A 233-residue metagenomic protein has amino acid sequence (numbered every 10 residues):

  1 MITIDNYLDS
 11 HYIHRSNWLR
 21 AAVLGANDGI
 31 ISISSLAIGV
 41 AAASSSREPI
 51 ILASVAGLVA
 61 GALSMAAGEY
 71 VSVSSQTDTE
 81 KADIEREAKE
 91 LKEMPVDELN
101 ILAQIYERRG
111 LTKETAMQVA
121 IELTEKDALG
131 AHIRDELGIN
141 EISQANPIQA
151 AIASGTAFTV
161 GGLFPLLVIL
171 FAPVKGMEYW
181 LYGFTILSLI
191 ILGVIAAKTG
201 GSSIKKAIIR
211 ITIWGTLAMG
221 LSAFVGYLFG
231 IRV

Functional and structural regions predicted by a protein language model:
M1-H14, V73-G155: Cytosol/matrix-facing amphipathic helices and coiled-coil assembly/linker segments of eukaryotic membrane proteins
M1-S72: Internal alpha-helical transmembrane segments
W18-A37, E141-L167: Transmembrane alpha-helical segments and their cytosolic interface motifs in multi-pass membrane proteins
G57-L58, G155, T159, I186 (+1 more regions): Alpha-helical transmembrane spans of integral membrane proteins, capturing the lipid-embedded, hydrophobic core of TM
A60, S64, G161, P165 (+3 more regions): Alpha-helical transmembrane segments of multipass membrane proteins
K175-L187: Structural signature of hydrophobic alpha-helical transmembrane segments
I191-T216: Interfacial loop-to-transmembrane junctions
A223-V233: Juxtamembrane boundary at the C-terminal end of a transmembrane helix
